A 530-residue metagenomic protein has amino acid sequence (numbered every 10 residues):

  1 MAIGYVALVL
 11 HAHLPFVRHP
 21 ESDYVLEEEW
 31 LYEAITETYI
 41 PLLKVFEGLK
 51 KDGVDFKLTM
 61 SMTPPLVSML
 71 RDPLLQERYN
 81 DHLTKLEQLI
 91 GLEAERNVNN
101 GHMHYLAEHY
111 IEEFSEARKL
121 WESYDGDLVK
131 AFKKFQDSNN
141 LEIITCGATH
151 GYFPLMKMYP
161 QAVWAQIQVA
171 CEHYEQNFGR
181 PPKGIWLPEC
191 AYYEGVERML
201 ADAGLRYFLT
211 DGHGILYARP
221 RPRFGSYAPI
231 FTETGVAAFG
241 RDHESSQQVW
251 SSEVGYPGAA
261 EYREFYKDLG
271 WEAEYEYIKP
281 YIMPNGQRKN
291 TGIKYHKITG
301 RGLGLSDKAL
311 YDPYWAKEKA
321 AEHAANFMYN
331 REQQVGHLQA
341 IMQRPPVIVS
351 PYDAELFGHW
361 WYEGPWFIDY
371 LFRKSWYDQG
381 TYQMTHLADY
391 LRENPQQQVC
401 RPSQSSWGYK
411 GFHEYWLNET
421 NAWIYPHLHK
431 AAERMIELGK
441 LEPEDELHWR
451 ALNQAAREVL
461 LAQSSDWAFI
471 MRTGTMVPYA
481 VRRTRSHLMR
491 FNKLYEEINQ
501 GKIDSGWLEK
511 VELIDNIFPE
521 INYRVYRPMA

Functional and structural regions predicted by a protein language model:
A2, E47-D55, D127-T145, E175 (+1 more regions): Acidic (Asp/Glu)-rich catalytic clusters
A2-D55, M62-H102, S115, R219-A530: Active-site and substrate-binding clefts of carbohydrate-active enzymes
S61-L66, G147-T149, G184-Y193, H213 (+1 more regions): Short, solvent-exposed turn/loop segments enriched in Gly/Ser/Thr/Pro and often Arg
G147-V169: Glycine-rich phosphate-binding "P-loop"
A162-L187, N330-V349: CE4/NodB-like, metal-dependent polysaccharide N-deacetylase domain that modifies extracellular/periplasmic N-acetylated
P182-Y192, D353-F357, M476: Conserved short loop/turn motifs at secondary-structure junctions
A191, V196-L205, R221: Hydrophobic, small-residue-rich alpha-helical packing segments that form membrane-like cores
L205-A218, T385-H386: His/Asp/Glu-enriched short active-site or ligand-binding loop at hydrolase and phosphoryl-transfer sites
